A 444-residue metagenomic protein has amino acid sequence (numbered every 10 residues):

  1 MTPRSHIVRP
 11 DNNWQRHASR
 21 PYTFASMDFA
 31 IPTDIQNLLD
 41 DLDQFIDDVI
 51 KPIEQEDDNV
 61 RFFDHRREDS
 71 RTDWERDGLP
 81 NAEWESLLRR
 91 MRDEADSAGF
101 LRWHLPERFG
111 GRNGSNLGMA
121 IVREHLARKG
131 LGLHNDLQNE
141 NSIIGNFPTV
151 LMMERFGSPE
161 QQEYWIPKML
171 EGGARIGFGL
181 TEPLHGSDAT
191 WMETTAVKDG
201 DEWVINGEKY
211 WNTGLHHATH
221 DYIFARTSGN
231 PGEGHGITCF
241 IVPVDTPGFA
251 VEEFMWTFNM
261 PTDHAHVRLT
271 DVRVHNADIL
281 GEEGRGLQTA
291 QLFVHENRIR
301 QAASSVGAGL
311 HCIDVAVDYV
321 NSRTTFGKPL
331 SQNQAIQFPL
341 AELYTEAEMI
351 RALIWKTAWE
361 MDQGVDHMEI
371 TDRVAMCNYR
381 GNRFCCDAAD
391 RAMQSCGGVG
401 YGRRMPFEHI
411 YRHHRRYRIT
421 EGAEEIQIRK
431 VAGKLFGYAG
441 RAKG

Functional and structural regions predicted by a protein language model:
I7-V8, A18: Short hydrophobic alpha-helical segments enriched in small aliphatic residues
S26-H134, S142, F156-Q161, K168-G173 (+3 more regions): Alpha-helical interface subdomain recognition
L137-E160, G186: N-terminal glycine-rich flavin-associated loop
G172-L180: A short, Trp-centered hydrophobic/proline-enriched beta-strand micro-motif
N206-E252: A short core secondary-structure module
D245-H275: Flexible, small-/acidic-enriched active-site or ligand-binding loops
D271-T289: Long, acidic (Asp/Glu-rich), low-complexity accessory segments flanking structured domains
